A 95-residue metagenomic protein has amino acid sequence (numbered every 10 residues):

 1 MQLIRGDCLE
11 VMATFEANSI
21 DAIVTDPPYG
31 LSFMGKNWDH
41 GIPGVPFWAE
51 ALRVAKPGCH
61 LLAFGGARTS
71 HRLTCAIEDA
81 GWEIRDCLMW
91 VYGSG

Functional and structural regions predicted by a protein language model:
M1-G95: Core catalytic lobe of class I
